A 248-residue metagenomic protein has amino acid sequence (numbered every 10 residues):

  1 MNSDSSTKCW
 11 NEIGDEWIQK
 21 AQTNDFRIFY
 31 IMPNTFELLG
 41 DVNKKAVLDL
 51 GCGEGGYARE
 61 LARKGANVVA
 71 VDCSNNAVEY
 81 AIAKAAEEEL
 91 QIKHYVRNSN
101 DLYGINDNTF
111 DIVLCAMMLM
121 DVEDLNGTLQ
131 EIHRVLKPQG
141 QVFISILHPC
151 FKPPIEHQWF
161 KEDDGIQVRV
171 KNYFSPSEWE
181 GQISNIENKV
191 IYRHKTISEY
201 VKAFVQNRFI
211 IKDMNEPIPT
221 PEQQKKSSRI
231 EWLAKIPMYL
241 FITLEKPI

Functional and structural regions predicted by a protein language model:
M1-V42, G56, E60, Y80 (+1 more regions): Conserved class I S-adenosyl-L-methionine
A46-L50, E54-D101: Class I SAM-dependent methyltransferase SAM/SAH-binding core
Y103-I112: A short acidic, Gly/Pro-enriched loop at the edge of an enzyme's catalytic core that lines a small-molecule cofactor
D111-D124: A short SAM/SAH-binding and catalytic strip from SAM-dependent methyltransferases
N126-Q141: A short glycine-rich, Lys/Arg-flanked "PGG" loop and its adjoining helix->strand segment in the class I
Q141-E178: Conserved class I S-adenosyl-L-methionine
F174, I191-N215: Short alpha-helix
N207-F209, S227-I248: Core SAM-dependent methyltransferase catalytic element
